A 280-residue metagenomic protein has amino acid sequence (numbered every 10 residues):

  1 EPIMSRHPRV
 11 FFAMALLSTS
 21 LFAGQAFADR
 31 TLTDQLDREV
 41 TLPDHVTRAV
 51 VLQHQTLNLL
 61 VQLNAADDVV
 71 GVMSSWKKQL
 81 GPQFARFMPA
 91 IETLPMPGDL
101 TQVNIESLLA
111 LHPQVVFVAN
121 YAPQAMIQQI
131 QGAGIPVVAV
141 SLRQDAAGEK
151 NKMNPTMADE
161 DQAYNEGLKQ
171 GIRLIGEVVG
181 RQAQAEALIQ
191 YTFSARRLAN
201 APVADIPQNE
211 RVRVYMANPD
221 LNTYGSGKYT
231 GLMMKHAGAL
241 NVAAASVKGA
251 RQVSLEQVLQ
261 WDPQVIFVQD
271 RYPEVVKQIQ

Functional and structural regions predicted by a protein language model:
I3-R6, L17, A23-L59, T93 (+1 more regions): Bacterial Sec-exported substrate-binding components of ABC uptake systems
Q35-D37, L94-E106, R143-D145, V247-L255: Short helix-initiation/N-cap motifs at beta->coil->alpha
E39, M126, Q131-N218, A243: Extracytoplasmic substrate-binding proteins
V50-L52, V70-M73, V115-A119, V138-S141 (+3 more regions): Structural recognition of the beta-strand scaffold that forms the well-ordered cores of secreted hydrolase catalytic
L57-S107, V115, V140, V242: A short, structured surface patch at a secondary-structure boundary
P97-L100, N104-V118, L255-R271: Proline-aspartate-enriched helix->loop->beta-strand connector
A122-G132, V268-Q280: A ligand-binding cleft/hinge motif common to bilobed small-molecule-binding domains
Y229-S254: Alpha-helical, coiled-coil/dimerization segments enriched in small aliphatic residues
